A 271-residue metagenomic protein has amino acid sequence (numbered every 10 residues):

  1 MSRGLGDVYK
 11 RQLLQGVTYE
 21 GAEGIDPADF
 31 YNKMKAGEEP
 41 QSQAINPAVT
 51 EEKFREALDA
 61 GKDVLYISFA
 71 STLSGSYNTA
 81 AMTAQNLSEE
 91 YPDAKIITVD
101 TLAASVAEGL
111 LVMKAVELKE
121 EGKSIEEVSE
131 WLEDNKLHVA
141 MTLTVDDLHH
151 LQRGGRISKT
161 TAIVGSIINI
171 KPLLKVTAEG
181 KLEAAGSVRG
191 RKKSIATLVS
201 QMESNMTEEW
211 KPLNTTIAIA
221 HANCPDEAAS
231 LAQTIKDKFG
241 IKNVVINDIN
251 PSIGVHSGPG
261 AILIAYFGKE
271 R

Functional and structural regions predicted by a protein language model:
M1-Y9: Single conserved hydrophobic/aromatic residue that forms the stacking wall/gate of nucleotide- or nucleobase-binding
Q15-D29, S166-T177: Short, compositionally biased "basic patch" segments
T18-A80, Q85-E89: Class I S-adenosyl-L-methionine
Q43, Y66, I96-D100, V128 (+3 more regions): General beta-strand structural signal in soluble alpha/beta enzymes
A60, F69, S76-M141: Active-site histidine-anchored catalytic micro-motif
E117-A184: Internal, active-site/partner-interface "lid" segment
K181-R271: Gly/His-enriched, cation/cofactor- and phosphate-binding structural elements
